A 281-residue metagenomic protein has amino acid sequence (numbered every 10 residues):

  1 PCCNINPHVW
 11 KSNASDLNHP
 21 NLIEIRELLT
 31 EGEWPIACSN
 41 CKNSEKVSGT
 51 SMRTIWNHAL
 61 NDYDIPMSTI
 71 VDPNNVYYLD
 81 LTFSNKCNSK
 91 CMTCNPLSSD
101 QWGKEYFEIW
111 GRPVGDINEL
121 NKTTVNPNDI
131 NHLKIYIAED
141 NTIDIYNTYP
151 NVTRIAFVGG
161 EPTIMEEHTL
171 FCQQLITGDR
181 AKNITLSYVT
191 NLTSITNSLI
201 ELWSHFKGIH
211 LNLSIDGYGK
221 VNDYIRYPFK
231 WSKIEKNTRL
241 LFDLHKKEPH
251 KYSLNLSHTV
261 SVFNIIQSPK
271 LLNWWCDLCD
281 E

Functional and structural regions predicted by a protein language model:
P1-D62, V76: Accessory C-terminal segments flanking Radical SAM cores
S39-N40, S89-T93: C-type cytochrome heme c attachment motif
K42-S44, C94-D100: Detector for the c-type heme attachment site
R53-M67, E108-P113: Short cysteine/histidine-rich metal-coordination sites, predominantly Zn2+-binding motifs
V76-K86, L97-I137, P150-E166, G178-N197 (+3 more regions): Core AdoMet radical
T142-T148, Q173-D179, L202-S204: Leucine-rich repeat
E201-G208, F242-E248, C276-C279: Acidic (Asp/Glu)-rich catalytic clusters
V262-C279: Catalytic cores of alpha/beta
